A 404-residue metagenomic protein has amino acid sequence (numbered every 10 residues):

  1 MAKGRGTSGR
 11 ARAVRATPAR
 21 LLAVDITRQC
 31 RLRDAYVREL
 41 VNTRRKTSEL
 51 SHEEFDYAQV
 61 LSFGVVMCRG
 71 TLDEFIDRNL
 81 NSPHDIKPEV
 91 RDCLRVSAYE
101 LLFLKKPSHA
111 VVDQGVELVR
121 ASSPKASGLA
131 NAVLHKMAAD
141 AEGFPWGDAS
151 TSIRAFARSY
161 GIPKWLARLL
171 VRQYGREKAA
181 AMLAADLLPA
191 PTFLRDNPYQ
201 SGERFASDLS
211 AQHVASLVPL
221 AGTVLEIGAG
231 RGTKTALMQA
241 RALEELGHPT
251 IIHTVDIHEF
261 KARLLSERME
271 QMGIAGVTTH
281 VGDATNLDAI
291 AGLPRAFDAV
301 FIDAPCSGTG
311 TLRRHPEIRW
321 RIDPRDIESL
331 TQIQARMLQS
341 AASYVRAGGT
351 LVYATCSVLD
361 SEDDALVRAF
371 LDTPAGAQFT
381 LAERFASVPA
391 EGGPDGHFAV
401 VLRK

Functional and structural regions predicted by a protein language model:
M1-K404: S-adenosylmethionine
